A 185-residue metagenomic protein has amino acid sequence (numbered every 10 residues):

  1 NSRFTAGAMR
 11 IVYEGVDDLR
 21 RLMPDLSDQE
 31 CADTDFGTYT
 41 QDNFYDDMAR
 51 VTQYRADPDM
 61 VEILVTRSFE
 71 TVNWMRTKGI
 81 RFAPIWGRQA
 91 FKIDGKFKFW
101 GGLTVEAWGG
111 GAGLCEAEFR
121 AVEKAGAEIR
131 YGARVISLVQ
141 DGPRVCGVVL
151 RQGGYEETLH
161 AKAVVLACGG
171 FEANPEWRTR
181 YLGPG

Functional and structural regions predicted by a protein language model:
N1, Y155, L159-G185: Glycine-rich loop(s) and the adjacent beta-strand/alpha-helix scaffold that form part
N1-S27, T179: Conserved N-terminal glycine-rich FAD pyrophosphate-binding loop of Rossmann-like flavoproteins
S2, M9, G113, F171-E172: Gly/Ser/Thr-rich beta-alpha loop segments that engage phosphate groups in nucleotides
Y13, W86, A133, C168-G169: Glycine-rich, histidine-containing beta strand-loop boundary motifs that form or position
V16-W74: Dinucleotide-binding Rossmann-like beta1-alpha1 core, especially the glycine-rich loop that anchors the ADP
F44-R55, G95-T104, Y181-G185: Short, conserved helix/loop micro-motifs enriched in His/Cys and acidic residues
M60-E157, A161, N174-W177: Conserved redox-cofactor binding core of oxidoreductases
